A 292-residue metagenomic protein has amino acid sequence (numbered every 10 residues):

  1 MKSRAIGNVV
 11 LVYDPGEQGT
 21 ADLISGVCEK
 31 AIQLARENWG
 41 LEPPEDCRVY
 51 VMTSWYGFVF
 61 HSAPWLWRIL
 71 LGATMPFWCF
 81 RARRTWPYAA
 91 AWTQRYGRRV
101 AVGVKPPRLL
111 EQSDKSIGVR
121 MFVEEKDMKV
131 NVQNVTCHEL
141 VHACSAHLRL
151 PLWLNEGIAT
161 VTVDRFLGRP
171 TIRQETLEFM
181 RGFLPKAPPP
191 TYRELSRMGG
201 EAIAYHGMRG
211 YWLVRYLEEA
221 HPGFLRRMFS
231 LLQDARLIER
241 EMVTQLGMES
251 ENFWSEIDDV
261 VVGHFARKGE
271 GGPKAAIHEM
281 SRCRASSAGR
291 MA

Functional and structural regions predicted by a protein language model:
S3-C137, H147, L237-R240: Juxtacatalytic substrate-recognition/specificity segment
N131, H147-A292: Acidic/His/Gly-enriched intrinsically disordered linker/tail segments that often contain short helix/coil "MoRF-like"
H138, H142: Histidine-centered divalent metal-coordination motifs
